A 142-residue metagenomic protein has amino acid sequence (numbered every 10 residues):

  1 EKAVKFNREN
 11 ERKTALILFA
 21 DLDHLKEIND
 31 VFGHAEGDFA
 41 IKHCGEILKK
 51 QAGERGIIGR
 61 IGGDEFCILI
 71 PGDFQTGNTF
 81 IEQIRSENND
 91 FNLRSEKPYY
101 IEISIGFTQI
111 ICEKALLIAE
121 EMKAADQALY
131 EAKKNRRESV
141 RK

Functional and structural regions predicted by a protein language model:
E1-L16, D23-K50, G59-G63, C67-I68 (+3 more regions): Conserved long alpha-helical elements within nucleotide-processing catalytic cores of c-di-GMP signaling and class III
L16-L18, G59, G106-T108, R141: Conserved beta-strand cores of small sensory beta-sandwich domains that regulate signal transduction, primarily PAS/PAC
I47-Q51, Q83-R94: Generic non-transmembrane alpha-helical segments
I57-R60, Y99: A short pre-motif secondary-structure segment
L69-G77, S95-P98, I103-E121: Catalytic strand-loop-helix junctions within cyclic-nucleotide turnover domains
T76-F80, D90-S95, R136-V140: Inter-domain helical "communication" segments and dimerization helices that couple sensory or membrane-embedded modules
E120-K142: Catalytic/regulatory signature loops of cyclic-dinucleotide turnover enzymes and related class III nucleotidyl cyclases
